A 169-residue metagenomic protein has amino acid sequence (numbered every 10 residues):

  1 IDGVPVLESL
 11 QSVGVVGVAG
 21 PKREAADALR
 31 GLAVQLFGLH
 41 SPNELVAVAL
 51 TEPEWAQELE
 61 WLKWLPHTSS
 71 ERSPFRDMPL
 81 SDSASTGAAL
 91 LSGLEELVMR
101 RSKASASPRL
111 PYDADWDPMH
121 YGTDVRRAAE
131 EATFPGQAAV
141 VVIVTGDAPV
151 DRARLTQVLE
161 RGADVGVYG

Functional and structural regions predicted by a protein language model:
I1-G169: Accessory regions of macromolecular translocation/handling assemblies
